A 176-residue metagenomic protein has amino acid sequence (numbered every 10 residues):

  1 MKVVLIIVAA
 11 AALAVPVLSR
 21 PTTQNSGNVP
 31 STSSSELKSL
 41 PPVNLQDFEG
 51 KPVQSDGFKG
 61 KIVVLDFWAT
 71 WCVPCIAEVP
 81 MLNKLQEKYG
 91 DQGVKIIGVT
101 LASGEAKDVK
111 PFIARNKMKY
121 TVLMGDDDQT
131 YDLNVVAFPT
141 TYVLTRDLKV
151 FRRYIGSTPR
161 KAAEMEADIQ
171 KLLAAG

Functional and structural regions predicted by a protein language model:
L5-P16: Core hydrophobic alpha-helical membrane-spanning segments
T23-D56: N-terminal "domain-start" segment that seeds a small globular fold
F58-K61, D91, M118-K119, V135: Active-site acidic short loop of glycosyltransferases
K61-V63, F67-W71, A137: Short pre-active-site segment immediately N-terminal to redox-active cysteine/selenocysteine motifs in thiol-based
F67-K84: Conserved redox-active cysteine motifs that mediate thiol-disulfide chemistry, especially di-cysteine Cys-X(1-2)-Cys
G93-A106, M118-D127: Thiol-based oxidoreductase modules, predominantly thioredoxin-like and allied folds used for disulfide exchange
P111-K119, M124-Q170: Thiol/disulfide oxidoreductase modules built on the thioredoxin-like
